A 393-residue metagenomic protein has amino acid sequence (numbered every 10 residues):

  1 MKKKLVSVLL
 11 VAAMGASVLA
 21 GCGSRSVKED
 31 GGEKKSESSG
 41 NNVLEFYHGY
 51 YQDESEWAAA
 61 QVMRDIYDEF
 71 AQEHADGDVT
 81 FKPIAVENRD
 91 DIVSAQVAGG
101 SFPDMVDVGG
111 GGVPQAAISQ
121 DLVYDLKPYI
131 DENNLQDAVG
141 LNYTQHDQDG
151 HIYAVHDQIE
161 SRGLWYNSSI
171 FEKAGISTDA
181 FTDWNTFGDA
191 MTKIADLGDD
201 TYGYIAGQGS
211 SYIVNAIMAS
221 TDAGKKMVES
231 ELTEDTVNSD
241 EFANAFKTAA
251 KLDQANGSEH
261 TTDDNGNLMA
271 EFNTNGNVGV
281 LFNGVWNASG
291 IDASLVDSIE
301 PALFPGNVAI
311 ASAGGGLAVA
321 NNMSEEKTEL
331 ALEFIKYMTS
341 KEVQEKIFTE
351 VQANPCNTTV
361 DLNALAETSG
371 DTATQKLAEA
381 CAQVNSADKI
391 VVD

Functional and structural regions predicted by a protein language model:
V6-L9, A20-Q115, E326, L330: Conserved N-terminal structural module of periplasmic/extracytoplasmic solute-binding proteins
Q72-E73, A293-N354: Extracytoplasmic/periplasmic substrate-recognition and gating elements
E73-A138, K173-A174, M269-V280, C356: Extracytoplasmic "Venus flytrap"/periplasmic binding protein-like
A85, G109-S161, N185-D189, E300-A302 (+1 more regions): Hinge/lid segment of periplasmic solute-binding proteins
P114-A117, V285-D297: A ligand-binding cleft/hinge motif common to bilobed small-molecule-binding domains
H151-D157, R162, N185-E234, V278: Extracytoplasmic/periplasmic solute-binding protein
D189-K193, L232-T262: Glycine-centered hinge/linker elements that transmit conformational signals in sensory and ligand-binding systems
T349-D393: Long, aromatic- and glycine/proline-rich binding clefts that accommodate carbohydrate-like moieties
